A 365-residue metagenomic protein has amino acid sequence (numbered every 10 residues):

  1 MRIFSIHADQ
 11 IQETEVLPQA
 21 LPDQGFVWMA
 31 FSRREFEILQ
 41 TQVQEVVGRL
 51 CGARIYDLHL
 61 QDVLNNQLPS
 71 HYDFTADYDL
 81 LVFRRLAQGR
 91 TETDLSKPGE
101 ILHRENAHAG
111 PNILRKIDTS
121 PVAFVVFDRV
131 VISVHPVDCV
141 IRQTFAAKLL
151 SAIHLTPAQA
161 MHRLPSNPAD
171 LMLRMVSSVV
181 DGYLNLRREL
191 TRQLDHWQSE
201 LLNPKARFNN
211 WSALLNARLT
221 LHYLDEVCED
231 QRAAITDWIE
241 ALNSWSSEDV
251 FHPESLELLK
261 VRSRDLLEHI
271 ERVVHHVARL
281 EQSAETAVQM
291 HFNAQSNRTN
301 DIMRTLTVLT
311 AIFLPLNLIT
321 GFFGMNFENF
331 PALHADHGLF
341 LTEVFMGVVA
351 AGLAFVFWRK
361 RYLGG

Functional and structural regions predicted by a protein language model:
M1-H162, A234-E248, S255, F357-G365: Helix-boundary and N-terminal cytosolic regulatory elements
R90-E92, Q295-T305, L333, H337: Juxtamembrane loop-transmembrane helix junctions in multi-pass integral membrane proteins, especially the extracellular
I117-T119, P165, F208-L214: Cytochrome P450
R129, V179, H196-F323: Membrane-associated alpha-helical segments
L155-V179, Y183, H252-R262, L266-H269: Long, non-coiled-coil amphipathic alpha-helical linker/lever segments that couple catalytic cores to other domains
V176, Y183, V273, A350-V356: Alpha-helical transmembrane segments
L309, L314-G365: Alpha-helical transmembrane anchor segments
